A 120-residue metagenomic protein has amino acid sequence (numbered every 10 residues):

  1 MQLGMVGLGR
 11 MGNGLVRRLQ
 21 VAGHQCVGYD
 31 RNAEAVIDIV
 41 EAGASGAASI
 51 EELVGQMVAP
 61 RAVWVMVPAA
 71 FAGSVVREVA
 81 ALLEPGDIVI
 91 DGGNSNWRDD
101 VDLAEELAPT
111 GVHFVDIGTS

Functional and structural regions predicted by a protein language model:
M1-R61, G86, V115: NAD(P)+-binding Rossmann beta1-loop-alpha1 motif at the extreme N-terminus of oxidoreductases
Q20, I37-V40, A80, V101-A108: Class I S-adenosyl-L-methionine
R31, I50, V67, G92-G93 (+1 more regions): Fold-independent oxyanion-binding glycine-rich loops and adjacent beta-strand/coil segments at enzyme active sites
V63-V79, N96-D99: Beta-loop-alpha module in the N-terminal Rossmann-like domain of NAD(P)-dependent dehydrogenases, especially those
P85-I88, G92-S120: Rossmann-fold NAD(P)-binding glycine/threonine-rich loop
